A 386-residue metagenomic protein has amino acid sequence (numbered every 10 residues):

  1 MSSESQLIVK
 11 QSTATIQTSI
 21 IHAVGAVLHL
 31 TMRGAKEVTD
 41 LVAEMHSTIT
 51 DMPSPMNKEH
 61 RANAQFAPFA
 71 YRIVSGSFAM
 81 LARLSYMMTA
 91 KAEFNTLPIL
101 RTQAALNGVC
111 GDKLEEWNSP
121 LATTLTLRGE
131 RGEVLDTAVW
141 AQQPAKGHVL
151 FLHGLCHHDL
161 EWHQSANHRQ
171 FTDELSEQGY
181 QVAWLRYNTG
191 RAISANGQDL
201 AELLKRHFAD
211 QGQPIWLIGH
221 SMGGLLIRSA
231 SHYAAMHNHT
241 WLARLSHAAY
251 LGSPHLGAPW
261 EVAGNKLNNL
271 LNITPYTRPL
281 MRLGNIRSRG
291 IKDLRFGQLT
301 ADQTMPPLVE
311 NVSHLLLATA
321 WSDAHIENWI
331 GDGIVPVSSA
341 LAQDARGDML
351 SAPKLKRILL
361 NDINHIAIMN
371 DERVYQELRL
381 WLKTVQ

Functional and structural regions predicted by a protein language model:
M1-S165, T172-W184, A195, E372-Y375 (+1 more regions): Flexible, membrane-associating and regulatory peripheral segments of lipid-active enzymes
A14, T18, F94-L114, H232-Q386: Helical cap/lid subdomain of alpha/beta-hydrolase-fold lipid enzymes that gates access to the catalytic pocket
H46, H153, H220, H255 (+1 more regions): Histidine-centered active-site/metal-ligand motif
G147-H148, P214-W216, H247: Structural motif
L185-K205: Catalytic nucleophile-loop/oxyanion-hole region of alpha/beta-hydrolase and closely related hydrolase-like folds
A201, L225-H232: Short, hydrophobic alpha-helix immediately C-terminal to the catalytic nucleophile
D210-H220: Alpha/beta-hydrolase fold nucleophile elbow
I218-R228, G252: Gly/Ala-rich beta-loop-alpha elbow adjacent to hydrolase catalytic centers
